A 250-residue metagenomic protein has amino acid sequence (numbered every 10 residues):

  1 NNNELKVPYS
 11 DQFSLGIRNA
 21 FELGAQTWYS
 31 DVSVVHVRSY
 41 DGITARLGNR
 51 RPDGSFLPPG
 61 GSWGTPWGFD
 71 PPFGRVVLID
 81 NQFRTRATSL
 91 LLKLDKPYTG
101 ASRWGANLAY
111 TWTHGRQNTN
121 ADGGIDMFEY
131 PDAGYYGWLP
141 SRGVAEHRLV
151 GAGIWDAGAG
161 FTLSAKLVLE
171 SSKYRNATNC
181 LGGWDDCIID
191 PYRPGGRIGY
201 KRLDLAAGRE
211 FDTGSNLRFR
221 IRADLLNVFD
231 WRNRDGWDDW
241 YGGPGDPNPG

Functional and structural regions predicted by a protein language model:
N1-L23, R75-S89: Outer-membrane beta-barrel signature, preferentially recognizing the C-terminal barrel domain of Gram-negative
L5, Q82, G137-S141, P191-I198: Short, contiguous acidic/charged loop-to-helix segments that flank catalytic cores in large enzymes
D11, W28, V35, G236-W237 (+1 more regions): Extracytoplasmic low-complexity repetitive segments enriched in small/polar residues
D11-L15, T88-L92, H147-G153, K201-A207 (+1 more regions): Hydrophobic, lipid-facing positions within transmembrane beta-strands of outer-membrane proteins
A20-E22, T99-G100, D212-G214: Short polar/acidic secondary-structure junctions
Y29-A177: Gram-negative outer-membrane beta-barrel transporters
D41, A45, G158-D185, R197-R202 (+1 more regions): C-terminal beta-signal and adjacent terminal beta-strands/loops of Gram-negative outer-membrane beta-barrel proteins
